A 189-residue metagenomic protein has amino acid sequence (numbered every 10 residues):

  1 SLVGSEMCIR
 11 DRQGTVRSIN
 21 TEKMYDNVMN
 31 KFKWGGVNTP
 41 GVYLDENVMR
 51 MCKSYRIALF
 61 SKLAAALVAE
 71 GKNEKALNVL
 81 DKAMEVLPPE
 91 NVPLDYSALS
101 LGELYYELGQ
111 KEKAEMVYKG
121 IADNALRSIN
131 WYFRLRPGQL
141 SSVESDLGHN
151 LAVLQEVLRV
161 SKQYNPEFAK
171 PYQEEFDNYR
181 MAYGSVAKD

Functional and structural regions predicted by a protein language model:
L2-I9: Short, small-residue-biased leader/transition segments that mark boundaries at the very start of proteins
V48-C52, K82-V92, G120-R127: Solenoid-like repeat scaffolds
K62, A98-L101, N150-V160: Structural register within alpha-helical repeat arrays
A66-L67, Y105, S161: Residue at a conserved register position within TPR or TPR-like alpha-solenoid repeats
P89-D95, D123-R136, G148, P166-Y172 (+1 more regions): Boundary/linker segments of alpha-helical solenoid repeat arrays
